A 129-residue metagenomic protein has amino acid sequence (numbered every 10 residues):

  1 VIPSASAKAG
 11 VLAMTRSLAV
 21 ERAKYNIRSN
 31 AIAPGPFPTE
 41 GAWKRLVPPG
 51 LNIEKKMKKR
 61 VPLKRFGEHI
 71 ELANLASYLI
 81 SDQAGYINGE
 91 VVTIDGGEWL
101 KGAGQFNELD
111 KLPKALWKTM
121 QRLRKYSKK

Functional and structural regions predicted by a protein language model:
V1-I2, K24-Y25, K64, D82: Active-site loop immediately N-terminal to the catalytic Tyr-X3-Lys motif of short-chain dehydrogenase/reductase
S4, L12: Catalytic tyrosine of NAD(P)H-dependent dehydrogenase/reductases that use a Tyr as the general acid/base
A7, T15: Active-site helix of classical SDR
A23, R28, I87-G89: Short, small/polar-rich loop/turn modules that mediate ligand/substrate recognition or access, typified
R28-P38, I80, T93-D95: Conserved SDR Rossmann-fold cofactor-binding beta-strand/turn motif
P36-R60, G102-K128: A glycine/serine/threonine-rich, flexible loop-to-helix segment that serves as the NAD(P) cofactor-binding "lid"
V61-L72, Q83: A conserved structural motif in NAD(P)-dependent oxidoreductases
G85-W99: Short-chain dehydrogenase/reductase
